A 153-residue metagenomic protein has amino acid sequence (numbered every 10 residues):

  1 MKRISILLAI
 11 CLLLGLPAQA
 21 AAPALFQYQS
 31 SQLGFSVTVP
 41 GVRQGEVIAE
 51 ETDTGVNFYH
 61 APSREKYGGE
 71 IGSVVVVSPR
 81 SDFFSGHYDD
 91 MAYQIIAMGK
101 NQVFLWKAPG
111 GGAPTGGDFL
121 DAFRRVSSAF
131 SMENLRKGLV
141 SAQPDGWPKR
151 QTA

Functional and structural regions predicted by a protein language model:
M1-S5: Positively charged n-region of N-terminal signal peptides that target proteins for export
C11, L16-S63, Y88-A153: N-terminal targeting sequences that direct proteins away from the cytosol to non-cytosolic compartments
H60-F83: A short acidic-to-branched-hydrophobic micro-motif
